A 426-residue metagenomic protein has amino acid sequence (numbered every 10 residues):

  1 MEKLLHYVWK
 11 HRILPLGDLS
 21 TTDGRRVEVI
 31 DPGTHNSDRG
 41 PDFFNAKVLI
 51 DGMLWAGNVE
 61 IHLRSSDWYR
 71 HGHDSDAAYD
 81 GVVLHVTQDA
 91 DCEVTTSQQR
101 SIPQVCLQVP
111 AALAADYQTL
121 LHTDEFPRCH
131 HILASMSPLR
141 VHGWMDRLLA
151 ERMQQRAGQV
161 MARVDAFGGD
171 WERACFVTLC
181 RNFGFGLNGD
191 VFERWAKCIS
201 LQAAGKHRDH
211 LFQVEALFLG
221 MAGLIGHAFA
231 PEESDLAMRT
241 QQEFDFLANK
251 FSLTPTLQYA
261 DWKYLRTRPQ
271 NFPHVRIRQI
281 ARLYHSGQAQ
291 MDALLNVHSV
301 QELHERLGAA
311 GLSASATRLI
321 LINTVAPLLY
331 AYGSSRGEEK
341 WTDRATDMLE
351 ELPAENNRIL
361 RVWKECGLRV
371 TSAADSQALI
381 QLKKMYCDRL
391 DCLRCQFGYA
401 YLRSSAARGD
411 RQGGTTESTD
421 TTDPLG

Functional and structural regions predicted by a protein language model:
Y7-S66, Y79: N-terminal ordered "arm"
P32-S37, N45-I50, D67-S75, A90-T96 (+1 more regions): Catalytic micro-motifs at enzyme active sites that drive phosphoryl/nucleotidyl and oxygen chemistry
A77-Q88: Elongated alpha-helical scaffolds
V86-A204: Internal, well-ordered alpha/beta segment that forms a basic, Gly-enriched binding/recognition surface
L148-A378, D391: Hydrophobic, aromatic-lined core segments that form the binding pocket/scaffold for planar heteroaromatic ligands
E365-R408: Acidic, carboxylate-rich catalytic segments that either coordinate divalent cations
T416-G426: Short, low-complexity, charge-dense intrinsically disordered segments
